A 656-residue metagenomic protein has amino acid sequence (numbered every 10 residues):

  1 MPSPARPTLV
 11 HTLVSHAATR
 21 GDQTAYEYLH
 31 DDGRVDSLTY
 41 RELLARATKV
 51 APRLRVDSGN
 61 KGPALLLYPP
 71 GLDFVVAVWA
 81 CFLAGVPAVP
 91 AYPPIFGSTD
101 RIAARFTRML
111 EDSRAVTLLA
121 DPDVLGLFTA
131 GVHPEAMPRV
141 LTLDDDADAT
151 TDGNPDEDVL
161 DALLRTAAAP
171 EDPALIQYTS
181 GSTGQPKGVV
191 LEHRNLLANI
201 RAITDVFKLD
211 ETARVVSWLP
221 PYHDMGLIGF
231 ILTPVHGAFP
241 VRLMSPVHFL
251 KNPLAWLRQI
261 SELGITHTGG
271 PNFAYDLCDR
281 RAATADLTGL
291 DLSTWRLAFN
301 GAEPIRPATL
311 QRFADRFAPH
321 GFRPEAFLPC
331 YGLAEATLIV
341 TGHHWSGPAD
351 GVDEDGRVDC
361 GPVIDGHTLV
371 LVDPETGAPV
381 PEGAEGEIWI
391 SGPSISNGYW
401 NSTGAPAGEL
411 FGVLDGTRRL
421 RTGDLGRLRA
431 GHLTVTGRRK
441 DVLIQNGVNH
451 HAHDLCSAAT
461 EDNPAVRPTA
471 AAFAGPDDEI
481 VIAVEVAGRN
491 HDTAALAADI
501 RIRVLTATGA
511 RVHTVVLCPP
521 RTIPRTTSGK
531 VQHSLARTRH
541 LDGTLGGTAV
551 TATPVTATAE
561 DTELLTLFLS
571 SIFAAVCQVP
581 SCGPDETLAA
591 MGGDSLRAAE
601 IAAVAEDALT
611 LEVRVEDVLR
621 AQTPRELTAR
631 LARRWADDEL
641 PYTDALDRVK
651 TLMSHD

Functional and structural regions predicted by a protein language model:
G21-T24, D156-Y178, G184-Q185, N195 (+2 more regions): Conserved pre-ATP/AMP-binding loop-to-beta segment of ANL
Q23, R41-L66, T107, E111 (+5 more regions): ANL superfamily AMP-binding
A25-N60, P69-G71, V75-V76, F96-I102 (+3 more regions): Conserved AMP-binding/adenylate-forming core of the ANL superfamily
L197-R214, P221-T266, R281-T284, T368: Conserved AMP-binding/adenylation subdomain of ANL enzymes
I265-G269, R281-D355, T368, G377: Gly/Ser/Thr-rich phosphate-binding loop
T376-G383, E387-N449, A589: Conserved ATP-binding/catalytic segment of the ANL
E461, A552-C582, R597-A608, A629 (+1 more regions): Thiotemplate assembly-line natural product biosynthesis machinery
G475-P476, T506-V531, G547-V550, P554 (+4 more regions): AMP-binding/adenylate-forming catalytic domain of the ANL superfamily
